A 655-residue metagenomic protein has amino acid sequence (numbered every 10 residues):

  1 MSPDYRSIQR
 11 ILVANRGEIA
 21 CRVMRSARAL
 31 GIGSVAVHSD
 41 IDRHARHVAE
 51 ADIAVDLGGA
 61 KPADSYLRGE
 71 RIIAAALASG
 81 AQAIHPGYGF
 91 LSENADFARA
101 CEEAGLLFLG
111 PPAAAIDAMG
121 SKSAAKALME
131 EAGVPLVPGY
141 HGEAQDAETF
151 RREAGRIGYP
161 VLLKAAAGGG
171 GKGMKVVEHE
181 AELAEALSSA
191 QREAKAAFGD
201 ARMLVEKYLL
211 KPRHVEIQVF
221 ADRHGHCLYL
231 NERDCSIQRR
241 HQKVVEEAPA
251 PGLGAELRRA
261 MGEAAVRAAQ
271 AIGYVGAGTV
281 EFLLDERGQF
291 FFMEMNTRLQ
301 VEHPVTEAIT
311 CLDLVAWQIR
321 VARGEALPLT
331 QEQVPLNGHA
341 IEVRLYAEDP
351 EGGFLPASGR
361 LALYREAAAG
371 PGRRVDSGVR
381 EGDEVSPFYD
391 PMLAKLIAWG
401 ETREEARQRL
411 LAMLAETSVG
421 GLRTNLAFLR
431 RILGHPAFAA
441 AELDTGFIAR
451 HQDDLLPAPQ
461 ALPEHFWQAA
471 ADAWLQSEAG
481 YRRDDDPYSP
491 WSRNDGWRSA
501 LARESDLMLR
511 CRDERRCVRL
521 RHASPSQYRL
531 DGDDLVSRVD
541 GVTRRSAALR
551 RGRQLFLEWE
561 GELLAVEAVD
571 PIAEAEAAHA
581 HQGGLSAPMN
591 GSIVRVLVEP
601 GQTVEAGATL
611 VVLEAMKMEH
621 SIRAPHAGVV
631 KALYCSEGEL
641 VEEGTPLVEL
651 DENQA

Functional and structural regions predicted by a protein language model:
M1-V280, L284-E302: N-terminal beta-alpha lobe that positions the nucleotide/phosphoryl donor in ATP/NTP-coupled carboxylate activation
Q9, K172-G173, P249, D390-L396 (+1 more regions): Short amphipathic alpha-helical segments
H179, A221-H226, D285-G288, R323 (+4 more regions): Short acidic-glycine loop/turn motifs at beta-strand connectors
A265, P304-D531, T609, E639-A655: Catalytic cores of soluble metabolic enzymes centered on carboxylation/carboxyl-transfer
R538, E558-W559, P600, A608: C-terminal amphipathic alpha-helical interaction region
T543, L549, R553-P588: Catalytic P-loop NTP-binding/switch module of NTPases
A575-A655: Structured functional modules or segments
